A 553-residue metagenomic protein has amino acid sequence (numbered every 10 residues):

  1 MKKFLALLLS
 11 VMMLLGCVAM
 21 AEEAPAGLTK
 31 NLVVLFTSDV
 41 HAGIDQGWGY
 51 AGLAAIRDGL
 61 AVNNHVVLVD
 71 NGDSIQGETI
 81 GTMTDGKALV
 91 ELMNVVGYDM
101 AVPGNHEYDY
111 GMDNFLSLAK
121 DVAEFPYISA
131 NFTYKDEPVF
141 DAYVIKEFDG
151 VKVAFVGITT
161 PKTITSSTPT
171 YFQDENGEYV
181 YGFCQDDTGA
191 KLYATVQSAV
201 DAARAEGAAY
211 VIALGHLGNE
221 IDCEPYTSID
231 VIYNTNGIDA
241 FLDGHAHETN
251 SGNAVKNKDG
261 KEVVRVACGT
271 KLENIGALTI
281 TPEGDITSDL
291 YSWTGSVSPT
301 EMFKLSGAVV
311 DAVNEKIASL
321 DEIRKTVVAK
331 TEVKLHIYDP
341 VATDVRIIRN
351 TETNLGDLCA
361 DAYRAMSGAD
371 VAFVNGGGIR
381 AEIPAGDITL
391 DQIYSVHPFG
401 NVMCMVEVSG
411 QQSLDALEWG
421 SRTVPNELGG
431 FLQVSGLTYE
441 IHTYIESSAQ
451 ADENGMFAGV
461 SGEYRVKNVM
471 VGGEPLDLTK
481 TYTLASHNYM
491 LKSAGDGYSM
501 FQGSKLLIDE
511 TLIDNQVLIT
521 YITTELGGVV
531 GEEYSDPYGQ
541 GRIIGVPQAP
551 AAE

Functional and structural regions predicted by a protein language model:
F4-A21: Sec-dependent N-terminal signal peptides of Gram-positive bacterial secreted proteins and lipoproteins
L14, V66, I238, A369 (+1 more regions): A general structural signal for well-ordered secondary-structure junctions
E22-M302, N350, L355-A362, A372 (+2 more regions): Acidic, metal/ion-coordinating pockets
L28-N31, T37, G43, V62 (+4 more regions): Catalytic centers of hydrolytic enzymes
